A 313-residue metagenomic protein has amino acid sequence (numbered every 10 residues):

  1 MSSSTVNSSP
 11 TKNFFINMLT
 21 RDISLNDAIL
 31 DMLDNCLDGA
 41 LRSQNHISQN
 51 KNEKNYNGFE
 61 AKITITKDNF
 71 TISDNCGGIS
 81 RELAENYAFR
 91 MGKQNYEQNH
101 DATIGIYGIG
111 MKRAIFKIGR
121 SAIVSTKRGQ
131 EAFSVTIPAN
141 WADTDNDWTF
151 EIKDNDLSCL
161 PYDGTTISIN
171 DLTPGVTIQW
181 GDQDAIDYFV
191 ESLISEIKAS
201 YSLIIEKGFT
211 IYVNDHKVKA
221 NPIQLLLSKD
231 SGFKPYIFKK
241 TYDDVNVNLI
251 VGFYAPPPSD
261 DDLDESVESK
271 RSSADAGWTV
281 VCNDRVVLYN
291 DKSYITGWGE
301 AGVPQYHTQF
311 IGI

Functional and structural regions predicted by a protein language model:
M1-G58, E82-E85: Bergerat-fold GHKL ATPase/HATPase_c domain
P10-R21, H100, S168-I186, L263-S266 (+1 more regions): Short hinge/gating elements
L41-R42, K93-T103: Glycine-rich ATP-lid/hinge loop adjacent to the conserved G-boxes
T64-F70: Short beta-strand-loop-beta element adjacent to the nucleotide/active-site pocket used for signaling
D74: Acidic ATP/Mg2+-coordinating residue in the GHKL
I79-K93: Short conserved segment of the HATPase_c
Q98-K219: GHKL-type ATPase core
Q183, I194-S195, E206-I313: GHKL/Bergerat-fold ATPase module in large chromosome/replication-associated machines
